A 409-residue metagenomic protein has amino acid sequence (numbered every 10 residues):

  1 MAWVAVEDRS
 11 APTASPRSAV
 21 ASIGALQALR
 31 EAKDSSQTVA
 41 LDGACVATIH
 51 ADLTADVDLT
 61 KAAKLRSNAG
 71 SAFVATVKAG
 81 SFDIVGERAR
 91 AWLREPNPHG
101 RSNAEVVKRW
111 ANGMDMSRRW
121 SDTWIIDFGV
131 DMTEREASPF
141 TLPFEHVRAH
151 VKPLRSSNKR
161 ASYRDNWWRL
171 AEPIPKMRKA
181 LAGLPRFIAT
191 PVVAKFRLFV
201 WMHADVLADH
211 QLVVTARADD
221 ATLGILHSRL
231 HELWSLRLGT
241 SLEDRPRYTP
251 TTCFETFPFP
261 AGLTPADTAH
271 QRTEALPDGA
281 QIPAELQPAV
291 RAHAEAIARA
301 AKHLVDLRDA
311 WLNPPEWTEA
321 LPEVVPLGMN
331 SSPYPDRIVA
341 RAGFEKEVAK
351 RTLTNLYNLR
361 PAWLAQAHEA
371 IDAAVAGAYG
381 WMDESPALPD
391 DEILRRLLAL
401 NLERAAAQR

Functional and structural regions predicted by a protein language model:
M1, A19, I23-A44, A51-R409: S-adenosyl-L-methionine
M1-P12: Conserved beta strand-loop-helix elements of the APE1-like EEP
A14-R17: Leucine-rich repeat
